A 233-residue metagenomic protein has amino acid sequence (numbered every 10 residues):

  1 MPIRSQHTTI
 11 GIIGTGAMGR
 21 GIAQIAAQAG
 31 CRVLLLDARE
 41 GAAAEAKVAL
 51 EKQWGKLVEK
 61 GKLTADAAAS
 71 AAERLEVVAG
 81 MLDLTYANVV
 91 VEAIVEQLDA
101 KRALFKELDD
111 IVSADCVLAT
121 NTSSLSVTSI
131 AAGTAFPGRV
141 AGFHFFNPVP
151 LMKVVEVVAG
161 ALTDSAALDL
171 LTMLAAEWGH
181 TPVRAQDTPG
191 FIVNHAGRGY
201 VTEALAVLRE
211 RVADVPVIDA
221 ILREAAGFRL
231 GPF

Functional and structural regions predicted by a protein language model:
M1-K56, K60, I111: NAD(P)+-binding Rossmann beta1-loop-alpha1 motif at the extreme N-terminus of oxidoreductases
I10, Q24-Q28, A69-V89, L170-G179 (+1 more regions): Amphipathic alpha-helical segments at domain termini/boundaries
C31, F136, V157-T188, R198-L230: Internal alpha-helical scaffold of NAD(P)-dependent oxidoreductase catalytic cores
L34, E76, V91, A141-F143 (+1 more regions): Hydrophobic/aromatic beta-strand patches that form the interior of the parallel beta-sheet core in alpha/beta enzyme
G41-E45, K56-L118, S124-S126: Rossmann-like NAD(P)-binding element
A103-V154, A159-T172: Rossmann-fold NAD(P)-binding glycine/threonine-rich loop
S123-L125, F146-P148, T188-F191, L222-F228: Glycine-rich beta-alpha junction loops
